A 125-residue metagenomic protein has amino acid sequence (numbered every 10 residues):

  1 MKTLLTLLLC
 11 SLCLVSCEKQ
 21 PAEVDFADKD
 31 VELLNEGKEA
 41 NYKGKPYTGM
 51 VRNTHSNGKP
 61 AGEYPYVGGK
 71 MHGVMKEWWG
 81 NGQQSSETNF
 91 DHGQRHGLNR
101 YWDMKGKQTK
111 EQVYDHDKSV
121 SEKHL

Functional and structural regions predicted by a protein language model:
M1-L4: Positively charged n-region of N-terminal signal peptides that target proteins for export
T6-C13: Bacterial N-terminal signal peptides
V15-L125: Glycine/tyrosine- and acidic-biased, solvent-exposed loop/turn segments at the edges of beta-strands
